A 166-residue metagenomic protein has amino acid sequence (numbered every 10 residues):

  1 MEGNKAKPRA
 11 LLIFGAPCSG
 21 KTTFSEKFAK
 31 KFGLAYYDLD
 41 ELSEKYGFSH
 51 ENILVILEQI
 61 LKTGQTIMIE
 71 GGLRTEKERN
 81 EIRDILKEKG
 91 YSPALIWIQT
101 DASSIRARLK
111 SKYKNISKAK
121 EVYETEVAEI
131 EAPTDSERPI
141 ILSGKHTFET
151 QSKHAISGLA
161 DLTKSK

Functional and structural regions predicted by a protein language model:
E2-P8, I60-L61: Phosphate-binding P-loop
I13: Hydrophobic anchor at the beta1->P-loop junction of P-loop NTPases
A16-Q65: Conserved substrate/cofactor phosphate-moiety recognition/catalytic segment in nucleotide-dependent phosphotransferases
Y36, P93-L95, P139-I141: Conserved beta-strand scaffold positions in the cores of enzyme catalytic domains, especially in NTP/NDP-utilizing
L42-S43, R74, Q99-S104, T147: Conserved nucleotide-binding/hydrolysis micro-motifs of P-loop NTPases
F48-P93: Glycine-rich phosphate-binding loop used to anchor ATP phosphates in small-molecule kinases, encompassing both
K87-L109: Conserved phosphate-donor/acceptor-positioning beta-strand/loop module used by diverse small-molecule
K114-A155, L162-K166: Small-molecule kinase domains that catalyze NTP-dependent phosphoryl transfer to phosphate-bearing small molecules
